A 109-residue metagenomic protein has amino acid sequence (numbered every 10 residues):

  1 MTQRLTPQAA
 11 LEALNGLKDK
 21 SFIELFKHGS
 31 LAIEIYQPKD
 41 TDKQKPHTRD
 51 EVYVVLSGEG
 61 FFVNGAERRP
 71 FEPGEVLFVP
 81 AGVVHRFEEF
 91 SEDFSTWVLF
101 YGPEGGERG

Functional and structural regions predicted by a protein language model:
M1-I35, D40-K45: A short, N-terminal "cap"/entry segment at the start of jelly-roll beta-barrel domains of the cupin/DSBH fold
G29, V63-E67, F90: Short strand-coil-strand connectors
I33-I35, F62, T96: Short hydrophobic/aromatic-rich beta-strand segments that constitute the beta-sheet cores of beta-sandwich/beta-barrel
T41-D42, L77, A81-R86: Histidine-centered metal-chelating micro-motifs
H47-F62: Short, conserved beta-strand element in jelly-roll/cupin
A66-A81: Short acidic-glycine-tyrosine-enriched beta hairpin
G82-E107: Ligand-binding loop in jelly-roll beta-barrel domains
